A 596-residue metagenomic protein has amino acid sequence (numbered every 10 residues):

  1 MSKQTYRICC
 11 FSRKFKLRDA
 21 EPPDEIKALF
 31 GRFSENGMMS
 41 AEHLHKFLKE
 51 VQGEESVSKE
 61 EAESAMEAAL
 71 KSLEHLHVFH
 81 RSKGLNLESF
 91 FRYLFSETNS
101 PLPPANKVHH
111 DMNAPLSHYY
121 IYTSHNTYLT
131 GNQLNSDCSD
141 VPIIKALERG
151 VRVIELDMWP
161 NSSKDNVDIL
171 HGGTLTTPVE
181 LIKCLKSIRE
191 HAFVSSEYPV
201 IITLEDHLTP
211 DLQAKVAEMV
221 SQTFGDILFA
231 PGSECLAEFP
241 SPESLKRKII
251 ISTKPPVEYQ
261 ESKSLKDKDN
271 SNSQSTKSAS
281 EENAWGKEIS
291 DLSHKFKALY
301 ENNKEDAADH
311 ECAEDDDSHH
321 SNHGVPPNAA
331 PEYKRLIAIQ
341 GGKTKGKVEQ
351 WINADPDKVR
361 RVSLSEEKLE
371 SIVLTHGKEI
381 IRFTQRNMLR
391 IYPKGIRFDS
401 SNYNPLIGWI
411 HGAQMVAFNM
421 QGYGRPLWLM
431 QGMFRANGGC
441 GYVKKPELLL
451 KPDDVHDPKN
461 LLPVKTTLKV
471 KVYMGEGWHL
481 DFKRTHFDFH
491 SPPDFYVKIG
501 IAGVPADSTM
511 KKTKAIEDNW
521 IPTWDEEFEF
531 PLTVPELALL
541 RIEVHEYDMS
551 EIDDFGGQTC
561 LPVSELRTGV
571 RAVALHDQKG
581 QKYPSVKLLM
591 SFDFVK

Functional and structural regions predicted by a protein language model:
M1-V153, W159-A413, A417-H486: Long, acidic (Asp/Glu-rich), low-complexity accessory segments flanking structured domains
K49, A502-A506, Y547-M549: Change "in extracellular beta-sheet-rich domains … of secreted and cell-surface proteins" to "in beta-sheet-rich domains
P210, E218-Q222, A230, L427 (+2 more regions): C2-type phospholipid-binding modules
F495-G503: Extended low-complexity, serine/threonine- and proline-enriched intrinsically disordered segments
A506-D518: Short Trp-Ser/Thr-centered turn/loop motifs at beta-strand boundaries
I516-P522, V563-L566: Short proline/glycine- and polar residue-rich coil/turn motifs
P522-T533, L561: Exposed aromatic-hydrophobic patches
